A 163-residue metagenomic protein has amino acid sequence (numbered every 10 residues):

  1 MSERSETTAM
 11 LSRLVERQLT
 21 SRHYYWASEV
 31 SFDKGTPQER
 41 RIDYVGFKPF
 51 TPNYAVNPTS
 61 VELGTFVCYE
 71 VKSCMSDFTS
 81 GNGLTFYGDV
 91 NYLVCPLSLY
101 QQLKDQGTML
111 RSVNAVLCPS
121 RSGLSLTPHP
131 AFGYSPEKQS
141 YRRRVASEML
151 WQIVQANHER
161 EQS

Functional and structural regions predicted by a protein language model:
S2-Q38, K104-S163: Non-catalytic C-terminal interaction segments of nucleic acid-processing enzymes
V30-F32, K48, K72-M75: Short, flexible loop/turn elements at secondary-structure junctions
E39-C68, T85-F86: Active-site beta-strand-loop-beta-strand hairpin of nuclease catalytic cores that positions key catalytic residues
S60-P119: Catalytic cores of nucleic-acid endonucleases
